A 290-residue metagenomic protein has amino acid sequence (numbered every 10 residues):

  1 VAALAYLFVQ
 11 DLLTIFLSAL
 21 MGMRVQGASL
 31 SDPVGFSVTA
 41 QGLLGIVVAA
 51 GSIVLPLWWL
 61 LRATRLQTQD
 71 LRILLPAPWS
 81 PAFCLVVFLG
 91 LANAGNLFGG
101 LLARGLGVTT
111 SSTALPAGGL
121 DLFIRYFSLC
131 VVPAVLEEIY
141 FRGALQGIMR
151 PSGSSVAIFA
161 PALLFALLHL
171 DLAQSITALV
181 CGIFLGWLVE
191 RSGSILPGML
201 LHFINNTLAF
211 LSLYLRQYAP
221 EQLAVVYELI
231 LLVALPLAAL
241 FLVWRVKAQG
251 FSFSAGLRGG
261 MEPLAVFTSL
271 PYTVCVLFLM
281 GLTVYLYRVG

Functional and structural regions predicted by a protein language model:
V1, R65-D70, F253-A255: N-terminal juxtamembrane cytosolic/stromal segments of multi-pass membrane proteins
V1-Q10, P81-A92, L270-L279: Alpha-helical transmembrane segments
A5, V9-L17, M21, S52-L60 (+5 more regions): Alpha-helical membrane-inserting segments
Y6-L61, V226-A234: Alpha-helical transmembrane segments in multi-pass membrane proteins
L20-L43, R65-I139, G147, Y285-G290: Juxtamembrane helix-loop-helix connectors linking adjacent transmembrane helices in multi-pass membrane enzymes
I53-R65, L101, L237-F253: Membrane-water interface of transmembrane alpha-helices
L55-L75, P161-H169, S212-R216: Cytoplasmic juxtamembrane interface segments
L120-G290: Transmembrane helix-loop-helix hairpins at the membrane interface of multi-pass integral membrane proteins
